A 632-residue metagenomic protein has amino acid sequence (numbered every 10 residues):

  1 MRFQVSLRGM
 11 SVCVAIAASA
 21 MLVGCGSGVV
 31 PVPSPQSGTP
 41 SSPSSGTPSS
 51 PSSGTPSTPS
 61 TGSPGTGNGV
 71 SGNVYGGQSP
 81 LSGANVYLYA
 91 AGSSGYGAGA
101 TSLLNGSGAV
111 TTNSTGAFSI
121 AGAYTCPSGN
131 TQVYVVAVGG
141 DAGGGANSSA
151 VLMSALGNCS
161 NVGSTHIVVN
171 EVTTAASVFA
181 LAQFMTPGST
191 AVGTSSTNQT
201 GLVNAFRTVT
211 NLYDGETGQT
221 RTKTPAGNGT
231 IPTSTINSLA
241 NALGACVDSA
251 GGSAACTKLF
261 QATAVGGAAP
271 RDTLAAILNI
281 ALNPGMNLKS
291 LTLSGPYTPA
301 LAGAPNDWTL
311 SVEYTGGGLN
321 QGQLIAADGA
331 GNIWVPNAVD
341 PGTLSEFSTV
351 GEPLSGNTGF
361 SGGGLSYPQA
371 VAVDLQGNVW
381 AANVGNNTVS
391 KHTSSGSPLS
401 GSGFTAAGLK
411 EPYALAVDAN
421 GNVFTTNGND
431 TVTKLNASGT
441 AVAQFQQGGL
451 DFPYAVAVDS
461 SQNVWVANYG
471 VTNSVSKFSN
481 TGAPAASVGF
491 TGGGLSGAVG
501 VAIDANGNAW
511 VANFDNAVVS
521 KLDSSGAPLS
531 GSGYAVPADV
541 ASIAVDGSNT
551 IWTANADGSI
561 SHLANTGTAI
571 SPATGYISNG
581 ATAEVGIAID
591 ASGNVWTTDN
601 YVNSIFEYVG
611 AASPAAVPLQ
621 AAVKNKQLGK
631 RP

Functional and structural regions predicted by a protein language model:
R2-C13: Bacterial N-terminal signal peptides that target proteins for export
C13, G229-P232, G586: Short, 15-30-residue, compositionally biased linear elements with alpha-helical propensity or flexible coil
A18-S19, L152: Residue-level signal for mature regions of secreted extracellular proteins and peptides
M21-G24: C-terminal motif of bacterial Sec signal peptides marking the signal peptidase cleavage site
G28-Y314, Q321: Feature for extracytoplasmic/surface-facing segments of secreted or surface-associated proteins, emphasizing
P35-S37, L288-P632: Flexible "stalk/tail and boundary" regions
